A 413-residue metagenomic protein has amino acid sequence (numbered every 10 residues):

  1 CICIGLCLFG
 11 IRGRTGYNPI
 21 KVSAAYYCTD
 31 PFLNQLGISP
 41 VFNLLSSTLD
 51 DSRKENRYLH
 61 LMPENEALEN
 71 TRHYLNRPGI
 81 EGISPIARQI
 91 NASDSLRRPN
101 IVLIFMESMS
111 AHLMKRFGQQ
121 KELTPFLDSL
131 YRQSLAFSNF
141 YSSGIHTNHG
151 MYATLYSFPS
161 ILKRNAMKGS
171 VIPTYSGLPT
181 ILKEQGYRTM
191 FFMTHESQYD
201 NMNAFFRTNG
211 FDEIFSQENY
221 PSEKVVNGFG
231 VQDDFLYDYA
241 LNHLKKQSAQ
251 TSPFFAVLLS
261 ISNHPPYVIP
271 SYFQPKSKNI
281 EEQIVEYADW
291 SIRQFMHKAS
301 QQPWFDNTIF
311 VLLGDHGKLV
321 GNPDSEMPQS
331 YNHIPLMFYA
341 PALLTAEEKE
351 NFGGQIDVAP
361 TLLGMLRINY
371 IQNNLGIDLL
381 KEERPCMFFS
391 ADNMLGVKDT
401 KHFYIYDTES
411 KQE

Functional and structural regions predicted by a protein language model:
C1-P99, Y131: N-terminal secretory/membrane-targeting segments
H73-E413: Solvent-exposed soluble domains appended to multi-pass membrane proteins
